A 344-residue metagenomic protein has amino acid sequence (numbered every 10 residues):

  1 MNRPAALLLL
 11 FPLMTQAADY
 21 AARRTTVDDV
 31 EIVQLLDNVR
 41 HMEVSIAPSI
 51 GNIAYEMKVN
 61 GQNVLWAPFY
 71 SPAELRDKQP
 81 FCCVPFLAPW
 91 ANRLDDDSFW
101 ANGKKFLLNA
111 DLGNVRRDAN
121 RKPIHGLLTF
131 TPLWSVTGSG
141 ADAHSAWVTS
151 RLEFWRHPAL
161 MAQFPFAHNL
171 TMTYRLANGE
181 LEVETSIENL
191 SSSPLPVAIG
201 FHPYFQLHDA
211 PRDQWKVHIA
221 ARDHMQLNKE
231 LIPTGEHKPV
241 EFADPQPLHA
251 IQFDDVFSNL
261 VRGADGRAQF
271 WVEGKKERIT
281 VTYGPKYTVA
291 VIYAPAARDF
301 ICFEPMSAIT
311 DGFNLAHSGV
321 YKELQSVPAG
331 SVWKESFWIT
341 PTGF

Functional and structural regions predicted by a protein language model:
P4-L13: Sec-dependent N-terminal signal peptides
A18-N114, A264-Y287, S331-F344: Beta-strand-rich N-terminal accessory domains
D19-D28, K104, N109-N178: Extended, loop-rich substrate-binding clefts of extracytoplasmic carbohydrate-active enzymes
L35-D37, S45-P48, M57-V59, L152-H208: Acidic, contiguous internal or C-terminal segments within carbohydrate-active enzymes that form a structured patch used
V39, N60, N120-S139, K216-V217 (+1 more regions): Acidic/His-leaning functional-site neighborhoods
G113, P194-P196, Y204-G284: Active-site/ligand-binding surface loops and adjacent short beta/alpha elements that line catalytic pockets across
R151-H157, M306-A308, T340: Generic short beta-strand segments
V320-W333: Intrinsically disordered, low-complexity Pro/Gly/Ser/Thr-rich segments with frequent PxxP/GP/PP motifs and embedded
